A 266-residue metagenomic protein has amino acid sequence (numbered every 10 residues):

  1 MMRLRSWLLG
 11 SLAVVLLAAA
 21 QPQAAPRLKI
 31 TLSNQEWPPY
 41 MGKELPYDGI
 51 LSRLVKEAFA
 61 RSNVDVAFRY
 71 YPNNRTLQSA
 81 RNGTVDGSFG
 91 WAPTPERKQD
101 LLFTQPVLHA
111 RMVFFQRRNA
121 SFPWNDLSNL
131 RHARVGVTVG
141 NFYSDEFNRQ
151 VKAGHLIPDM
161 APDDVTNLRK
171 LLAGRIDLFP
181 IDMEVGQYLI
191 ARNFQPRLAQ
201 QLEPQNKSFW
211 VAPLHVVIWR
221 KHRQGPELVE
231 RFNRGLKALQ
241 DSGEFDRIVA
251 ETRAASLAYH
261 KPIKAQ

Functional and structural regions predicted by a protein language model:
A24-P95, Q99, E251-A255: Extracytoplasmic small-molecule ligand-binding "clamshell" domains of the periplasmic binding protein/Venus flytrap
P39, L45-E57, R118-A153, N167-R169 (+1 more regions): Bilobed "Venus flytrap"/periplasmic-binding protein-like clamshell domains and structurally analogous long
S52-R61, H215-I248: Extended ligand-binding regions for polar small-molecule ligands
V55-V64, Q105, N129-R131, G140-P162 (+1 more regions): Ligand-binding cleft/hinge of the Venus flytrap
F68-N129, G140-Y143, E203-S208: Acidic, polar ligand-binding/catalytic clefts
N74-D86, L102, N129, V165-R192: Short helices/loops that flank or line small-molecule/ion binding pockets
Q78, W91-Q99, L178-Q200, K207-W210: A ligand-binding cleft/hinge motif common to bilobed small-molecule-binding domains
V113-P123, V211-P226: A bilobed periplasmic-binding-protein/Venus flytrap-type ligand-binding module shared by bacterial periplasmic
